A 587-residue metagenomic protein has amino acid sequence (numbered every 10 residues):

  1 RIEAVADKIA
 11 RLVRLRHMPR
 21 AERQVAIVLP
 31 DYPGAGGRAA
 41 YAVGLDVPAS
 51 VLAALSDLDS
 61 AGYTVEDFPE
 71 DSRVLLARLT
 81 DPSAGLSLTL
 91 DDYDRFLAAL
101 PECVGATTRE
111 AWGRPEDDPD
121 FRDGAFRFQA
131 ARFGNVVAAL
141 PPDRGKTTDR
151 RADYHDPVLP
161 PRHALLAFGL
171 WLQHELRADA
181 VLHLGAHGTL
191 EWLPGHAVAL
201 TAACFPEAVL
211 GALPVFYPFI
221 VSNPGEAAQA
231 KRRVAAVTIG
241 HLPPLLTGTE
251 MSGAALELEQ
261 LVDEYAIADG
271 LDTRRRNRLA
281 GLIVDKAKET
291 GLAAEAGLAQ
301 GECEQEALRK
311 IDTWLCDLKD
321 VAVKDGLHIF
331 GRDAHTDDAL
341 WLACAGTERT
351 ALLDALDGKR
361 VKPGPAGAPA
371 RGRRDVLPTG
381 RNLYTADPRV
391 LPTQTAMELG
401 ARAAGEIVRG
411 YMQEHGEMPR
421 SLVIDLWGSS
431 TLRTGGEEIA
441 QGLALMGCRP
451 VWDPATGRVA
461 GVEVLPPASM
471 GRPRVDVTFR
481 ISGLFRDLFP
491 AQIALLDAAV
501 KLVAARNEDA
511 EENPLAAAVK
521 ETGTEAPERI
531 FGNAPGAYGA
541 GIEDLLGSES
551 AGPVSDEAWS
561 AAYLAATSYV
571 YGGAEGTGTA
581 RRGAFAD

Functional and structural regions predicted by a protein language model:
R1-D587: Ligand/cofactor-recognition surfaces for anionic moieties
